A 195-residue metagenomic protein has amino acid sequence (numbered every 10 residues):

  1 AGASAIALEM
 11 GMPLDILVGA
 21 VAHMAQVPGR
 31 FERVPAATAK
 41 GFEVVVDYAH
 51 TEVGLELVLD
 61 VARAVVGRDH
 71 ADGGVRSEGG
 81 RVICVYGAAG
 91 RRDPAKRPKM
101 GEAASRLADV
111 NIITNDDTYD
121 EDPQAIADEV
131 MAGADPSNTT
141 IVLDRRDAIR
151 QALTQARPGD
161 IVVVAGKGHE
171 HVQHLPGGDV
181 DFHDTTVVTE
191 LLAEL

Functional and structural regions predicted by a protein language model:
G2-L195: ATP-dependent carboxylate-amine ligase
